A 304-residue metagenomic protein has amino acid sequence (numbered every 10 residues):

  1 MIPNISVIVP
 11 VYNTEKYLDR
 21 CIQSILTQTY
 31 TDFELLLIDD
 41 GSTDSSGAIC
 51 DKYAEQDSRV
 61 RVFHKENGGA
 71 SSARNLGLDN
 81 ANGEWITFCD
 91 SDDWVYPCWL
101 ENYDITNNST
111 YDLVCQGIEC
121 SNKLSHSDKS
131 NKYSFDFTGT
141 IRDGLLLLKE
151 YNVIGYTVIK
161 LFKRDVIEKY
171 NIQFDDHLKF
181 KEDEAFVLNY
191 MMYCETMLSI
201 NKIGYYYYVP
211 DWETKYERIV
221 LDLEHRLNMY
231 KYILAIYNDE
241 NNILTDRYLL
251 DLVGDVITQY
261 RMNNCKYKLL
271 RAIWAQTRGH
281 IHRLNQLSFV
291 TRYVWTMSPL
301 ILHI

Functional and structural regions predicted by a protein language model:
P3-S6, S24, E34, A185: Cell-envelope/extracellular polymer assembly enzymes that use nucleotide-activated donors
N13-T27: Short, well-formed alpha-helical segments that are part of the catalytic scaffolds of diverse glycosyltransferases
S24, D39-A48, N67, D90: A conserved acidic beta->alpha catalytic loop
K65-A81: Glycine-rich, basic loop-to-helix element that forms the pyrophosphate-binding segment of sugar-nucleotide handling
A70, S91-L198, Y205-L221, L227: Donor-binding/catalytic cores of nucleotide-activated saccharide and glycerol-phosphate transferases/polymerases
I86: Short aromatic/hydrophobic "clamp" motif used to bind/position activated sugar donors
K202-D211, Y216-I243, D255-V256, N263-H280: Catalytic core of nucleotide-sugar-dependent glycosyltransferases
M262-I304: Membrane-interface aromatic/basic loop that binds lipid-linked glycans or pyrophosphate carriers, typified by
